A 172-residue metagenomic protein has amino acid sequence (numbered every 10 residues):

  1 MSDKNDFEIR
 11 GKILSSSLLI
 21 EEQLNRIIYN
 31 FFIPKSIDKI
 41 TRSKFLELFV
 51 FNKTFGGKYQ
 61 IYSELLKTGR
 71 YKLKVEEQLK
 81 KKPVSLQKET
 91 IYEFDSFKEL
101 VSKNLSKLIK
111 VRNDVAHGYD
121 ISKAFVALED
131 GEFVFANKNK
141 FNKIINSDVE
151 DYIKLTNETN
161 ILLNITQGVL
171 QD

Functional and structural regions predicted by a protein language model:
M1-P83, E99-S106, K110, H117-K123 (+1 more regions): Amphipathic alpha-helical interface elements
N5-K12, E93-L100, K140, I144-S147 (+1 more regions): Non-transmembrane, amphipathic alpha-helical segments
P83-T90: Short, charge-rich amphipathic alpha-helices with coiled-coil/heptad character
E129-D172: Amphipathic, Lys/Arg-enriched alpha-helical patches that create a basic surface for binding polyanionic ligands
